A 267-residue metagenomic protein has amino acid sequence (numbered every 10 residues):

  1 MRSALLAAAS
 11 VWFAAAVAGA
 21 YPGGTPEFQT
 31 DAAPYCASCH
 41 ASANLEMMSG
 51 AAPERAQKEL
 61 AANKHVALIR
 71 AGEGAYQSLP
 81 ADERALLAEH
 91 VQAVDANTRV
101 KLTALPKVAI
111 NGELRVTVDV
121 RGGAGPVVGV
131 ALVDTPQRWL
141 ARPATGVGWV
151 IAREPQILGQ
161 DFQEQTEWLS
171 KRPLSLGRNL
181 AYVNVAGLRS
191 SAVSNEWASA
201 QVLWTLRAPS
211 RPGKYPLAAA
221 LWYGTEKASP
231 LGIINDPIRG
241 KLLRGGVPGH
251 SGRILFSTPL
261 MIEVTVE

Functional and structural regions predicted by a protein language model:
M1-A4: Positively charged n-region of N-terminal signal peptides that target proteins for export
L6-A7, V116: Compositionally biased amphipathic helical and low-complexity segments enriched in hydrophobic
A7-A15: Bacterial N-terminal signal peptides
V17-E267: Sequence context surrounding c-type heme c attachment/ligation sites in exported
